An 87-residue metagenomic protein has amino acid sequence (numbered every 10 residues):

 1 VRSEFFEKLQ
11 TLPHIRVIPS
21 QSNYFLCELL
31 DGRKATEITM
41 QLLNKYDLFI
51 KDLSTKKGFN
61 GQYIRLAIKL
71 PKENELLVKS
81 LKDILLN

Functional and structural regions predicted by a protein language model:
V1-E7: Structural signature of PLP-dependent enzymes
S3, L12-Y46, I68: Conserved PLP-binding catalytic core of the aspartate aminotransferase-like
H14-R16, L53-K56: Short, flexible, solvent-exposed loop/turn segments with mixed acidic/basic and small polar residues
G32, N44-K45, T55-N87: PLP-dependent enzyme catalytic core of the Aspartate aminotransferase-like
A35, D52-L53: Structural motif detector for alpha-helix initiation sites
